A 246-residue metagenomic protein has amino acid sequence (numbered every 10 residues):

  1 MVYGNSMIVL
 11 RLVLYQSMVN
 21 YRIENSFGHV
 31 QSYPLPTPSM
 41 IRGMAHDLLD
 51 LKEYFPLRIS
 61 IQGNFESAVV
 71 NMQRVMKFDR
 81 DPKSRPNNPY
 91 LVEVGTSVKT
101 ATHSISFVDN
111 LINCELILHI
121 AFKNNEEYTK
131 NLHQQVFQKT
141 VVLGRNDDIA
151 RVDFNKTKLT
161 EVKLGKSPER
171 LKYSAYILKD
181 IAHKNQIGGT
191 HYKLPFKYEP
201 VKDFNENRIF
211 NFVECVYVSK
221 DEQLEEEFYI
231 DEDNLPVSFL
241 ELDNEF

Functional and structural regions predicted by a protein language model:
M1-V2, L48-E53, V108-L111: A general structural signal for short secondary-structure junctions and capping/turn motifs
V2-S26: N-terminal, Lys/Arg- and Ser/Thr-rich interaction peptides
M7, P56-R58, N113-E115: Extracellular structured ligand-interaction cores
L14-Q16, G63, I120-F122: Short, structured patches in soluble enzyme cores that scaffold and shape functional sites
I23-L91: Glycine/small-residue-rich interface belts in oligomeric ring/scaffold proteins and their assembly partners
A68-F246: Internal, well-folded beta-alpha domain core
